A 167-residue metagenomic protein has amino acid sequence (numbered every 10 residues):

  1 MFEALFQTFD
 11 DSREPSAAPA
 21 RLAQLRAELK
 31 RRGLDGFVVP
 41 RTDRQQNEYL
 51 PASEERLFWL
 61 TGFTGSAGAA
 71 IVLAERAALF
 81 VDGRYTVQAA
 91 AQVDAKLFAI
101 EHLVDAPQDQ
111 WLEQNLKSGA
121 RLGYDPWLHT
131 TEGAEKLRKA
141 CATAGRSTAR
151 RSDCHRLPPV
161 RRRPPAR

Functional and structural regions predicted by a protein language model:
M1-R167: Terminal domain-start leader segments
